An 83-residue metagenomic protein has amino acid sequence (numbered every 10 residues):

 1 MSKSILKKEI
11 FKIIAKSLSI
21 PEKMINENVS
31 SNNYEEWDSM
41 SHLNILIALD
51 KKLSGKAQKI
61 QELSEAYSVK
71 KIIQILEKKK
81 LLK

Functional and structural regions predicted by a protein language model:
S2-I47, K51-K83: Phosphopantetheine-dependent thiolation modules in NRPS/PKS and related acyl-activating systems
